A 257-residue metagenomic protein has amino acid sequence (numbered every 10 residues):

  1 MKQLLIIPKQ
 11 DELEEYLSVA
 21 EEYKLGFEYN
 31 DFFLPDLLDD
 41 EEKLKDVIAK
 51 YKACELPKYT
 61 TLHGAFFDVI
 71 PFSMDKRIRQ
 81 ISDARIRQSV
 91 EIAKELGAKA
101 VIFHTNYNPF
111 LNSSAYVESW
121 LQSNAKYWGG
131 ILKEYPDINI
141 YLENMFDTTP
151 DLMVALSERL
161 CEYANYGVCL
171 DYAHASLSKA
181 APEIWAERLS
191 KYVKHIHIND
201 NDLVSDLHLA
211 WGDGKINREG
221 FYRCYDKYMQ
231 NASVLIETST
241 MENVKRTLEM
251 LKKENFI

Functional and structural regions predicted by a protein language model:
M1-Q88, I257: N-terminal pre-domain/capping segments
K2, E14-V19, E91, K99 (+2 more regions): Histidine-acidic metal/acid-base catalytic patches
K2-P8, L25-Y29, T60-H63, V101-F103 (+4 more regions): Hydrophobic faces of well-ordered beta-strands that scaffold small-molecule active sites in alpha/beta enzyme cores
I7-D11, N30-L34, A65-F67, N106-N108 (+4 more regions): Active-site beta-loop-alpha junctions enriched in small/polar residues
E41-V47, I78-I86, V117-A125, V154-A155 (+2 more regions): Charged helix-capping and loop-helix junction motifs
I48-F67, Q122-Y135, R218-Y225: Alpha-helix-loop-beta-strand connector modules within alpha/beta enzyme cores
D68-S73, P109-S114, L177-S178, V204-L209: A short acidic, helix-capping loop that chelates divalent metal ions and anchors anionic groups
F72-G167: Active-site acidic/histidine proton-transfer and metal-coordination neighborhood in alpha/beta enzyme cores
